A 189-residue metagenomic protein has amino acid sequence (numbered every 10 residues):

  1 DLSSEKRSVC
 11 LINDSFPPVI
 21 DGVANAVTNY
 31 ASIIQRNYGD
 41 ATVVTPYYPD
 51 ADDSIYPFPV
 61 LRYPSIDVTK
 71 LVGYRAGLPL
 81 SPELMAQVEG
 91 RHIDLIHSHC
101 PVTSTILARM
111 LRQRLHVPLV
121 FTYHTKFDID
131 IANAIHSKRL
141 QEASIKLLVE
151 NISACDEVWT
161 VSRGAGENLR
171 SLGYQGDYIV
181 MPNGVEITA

Functional and structural regions predicted by a protein language model:
D1-P64, E89-R91: N-terminal subdomain of nucleotide-sugar transferases
Y47, G164, G184: Carbohydrate-associated surface elements
F58-A86, S98: A short, charged, and often flexible helix/loop element on the N-terminal side of the glycosyltransferase catalytic
Q87-E89, E150-N151: Structural alpha-helical scaffold elements that stabilize or flank donor/cofactor-binding regions in carbohydrate
L95-Y123, F127-D128: An aromatic- and histidine-rich active-site surface loop
R114, Q141-E157, L172: Membrane-proximal helix-turn-helix segments that form the acceptor-binding/catalytic region of lipid-linked
P118-V120, D128-E150, I187: Nucleotide-sugar donor phosphate/pyrophosphate-binding loop at the beta->alpha transition of glycosyltransferases
S153-S162, I179: A short beta-strand/loop micro-motif in the catalytic core of glycosyltransferases that engages the nucleotide-sugar
